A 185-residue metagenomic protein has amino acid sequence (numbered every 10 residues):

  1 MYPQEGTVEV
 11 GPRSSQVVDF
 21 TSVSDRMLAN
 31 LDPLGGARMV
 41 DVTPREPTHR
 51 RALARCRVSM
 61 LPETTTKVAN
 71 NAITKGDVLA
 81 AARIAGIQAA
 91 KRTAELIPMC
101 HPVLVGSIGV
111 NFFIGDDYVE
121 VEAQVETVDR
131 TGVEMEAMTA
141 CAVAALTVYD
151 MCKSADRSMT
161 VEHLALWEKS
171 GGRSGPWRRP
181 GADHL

Functional and structural regions predicted by a protein language model:
Y2-L79, I84-M99, V105-L185: C-terminal binding/interaction regions
